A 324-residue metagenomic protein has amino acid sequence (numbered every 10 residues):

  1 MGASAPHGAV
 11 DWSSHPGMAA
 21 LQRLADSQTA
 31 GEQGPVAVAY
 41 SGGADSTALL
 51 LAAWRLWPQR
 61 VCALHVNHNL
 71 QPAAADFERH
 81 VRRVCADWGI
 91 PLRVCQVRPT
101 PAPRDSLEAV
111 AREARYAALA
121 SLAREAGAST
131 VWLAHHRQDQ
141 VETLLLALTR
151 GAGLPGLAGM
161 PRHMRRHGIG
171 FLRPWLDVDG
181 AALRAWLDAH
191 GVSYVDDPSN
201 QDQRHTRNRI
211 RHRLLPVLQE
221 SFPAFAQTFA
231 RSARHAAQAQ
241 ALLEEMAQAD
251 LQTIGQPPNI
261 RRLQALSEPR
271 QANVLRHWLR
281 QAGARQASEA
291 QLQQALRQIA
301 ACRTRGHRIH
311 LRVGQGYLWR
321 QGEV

Functional and structural regions predicted by a protein language model:
G2-G8, W12-A44, V66-H68, V97-P101 (+4 more regions): AMP-forming adenylation/ATP pyrophosphatase catalytic core
G2-P216: Core alpha/beta nucleotide-donor-binding catalytic domains of modification enzymes
W57, A126, F222, L279-G283: A broad structural signal for alpha-helix termini and local helix breaks/kinks
A182, R209, A224, R270-N273: Generic recognition of short, well-ordered alpha-helical interface segments
N200-R207, T228-A237: Internal, active-site/partner-interface "lid" segment
H212-R213, V217-F229: Conserved anion/nucleotide-ligand pocket segment
